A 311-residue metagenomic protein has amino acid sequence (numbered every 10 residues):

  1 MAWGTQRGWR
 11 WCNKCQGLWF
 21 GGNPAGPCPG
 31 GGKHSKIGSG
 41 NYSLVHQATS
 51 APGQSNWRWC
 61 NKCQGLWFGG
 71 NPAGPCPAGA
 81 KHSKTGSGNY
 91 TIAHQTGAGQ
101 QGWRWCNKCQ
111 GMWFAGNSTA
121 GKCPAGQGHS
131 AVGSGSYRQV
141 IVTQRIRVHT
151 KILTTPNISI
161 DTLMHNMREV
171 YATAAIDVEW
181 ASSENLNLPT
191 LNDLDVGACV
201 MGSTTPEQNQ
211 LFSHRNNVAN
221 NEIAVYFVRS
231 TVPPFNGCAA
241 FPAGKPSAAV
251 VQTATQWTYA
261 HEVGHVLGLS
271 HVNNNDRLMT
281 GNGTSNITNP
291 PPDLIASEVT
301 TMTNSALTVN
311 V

Functional and structural regions predicted by a protein language model:
A2-I141: Trp/Gly-enriched beta-strand/coil motifs that build multi-repeat beta-propeller-like domains and related W-rich binding
V142-Y171, I176: Fold-level signature of zinc-dependent metallopeptidase catalytic domains
Q144-I158, A181, T190-T204, L278-M279 (+1 more regions): Zinc-dependent metalloendopeptidases
Q144-R147, A174-V178, N220-A224, N274-N275: Loop/turn elements at helix/coil->beta-strand transitions in domains of secreted/extracellular proteins
L153-P156, S183-N187, R229-P234, A254-Q256 (+2 more regions): Solvent-exposed loop/turn segments at secondary-structure junctions within structured extracellular/periplasmic domains
E169-V178, G244-Q252: Structural alpha-beta junctions
V178-S247: Active-site-proximal segments of metallohydrolase catalytic domains
P246-V311: The catalytic-center signature of Zn2+-dependent metalloproteases
